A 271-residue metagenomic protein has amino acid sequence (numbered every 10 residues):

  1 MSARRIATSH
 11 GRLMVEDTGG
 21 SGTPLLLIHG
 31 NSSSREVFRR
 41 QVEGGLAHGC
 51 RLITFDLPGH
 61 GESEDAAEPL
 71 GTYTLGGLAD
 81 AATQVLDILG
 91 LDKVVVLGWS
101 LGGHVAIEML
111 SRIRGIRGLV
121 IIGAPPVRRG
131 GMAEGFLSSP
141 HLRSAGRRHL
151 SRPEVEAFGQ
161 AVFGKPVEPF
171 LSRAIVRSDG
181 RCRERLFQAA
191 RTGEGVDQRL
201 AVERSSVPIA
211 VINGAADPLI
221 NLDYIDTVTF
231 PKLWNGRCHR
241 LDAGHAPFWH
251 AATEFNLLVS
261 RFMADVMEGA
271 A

Functional and structural regions predicted by a protein language model:
S9, I53-L97, L257: Active-site loop/oxyanion-hole signature of alpha/beta-hydrolase fold enzymes
S9-D65: Conserved HGGG/HGGXW glycine-rich cap/lid loop of the alpha/beta-hydrolase fold
L27-G30, S100, G214: Glycine-rich His-Gly loop
V37-R39, S63-L70, G130-A133, L222-D223: Conserved catalytic-core motifs of eukaryotic protein kinase domains, centered on the activation segment
G45, S206-A243, W249, E254 (+1 more regions): Conserved loop-alpha-helix segment in the C-terminal half of the alpha/beta-hydrolase fold that carries the catalytic
G98-G102, A106: Gly/Ala-rich beta-loop-alpha elbow adjacent to hydrolase catalytic centers
I107-S111, G115-R147: Flexible "cap/lid" loop of the alpha/beta hydrolase fold
G130-G131, R148-E203: Conserved alpha/beta-hydrolase catalytic His-Asp/Glu region
